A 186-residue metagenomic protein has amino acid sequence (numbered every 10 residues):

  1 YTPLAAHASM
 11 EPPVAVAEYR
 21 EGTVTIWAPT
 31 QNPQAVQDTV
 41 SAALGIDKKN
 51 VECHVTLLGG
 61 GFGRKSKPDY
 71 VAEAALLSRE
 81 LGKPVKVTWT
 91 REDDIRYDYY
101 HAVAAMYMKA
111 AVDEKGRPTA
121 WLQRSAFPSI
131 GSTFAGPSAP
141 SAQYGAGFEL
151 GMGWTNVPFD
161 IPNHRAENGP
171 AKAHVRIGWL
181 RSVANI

Functional and structural regions predicted by a protein language model:
Y1-A5, V87-D94, S141: Short Pro/Gly-enriched beta-strand edge/turn motifs at strand-loop
A5-S9, D69: Short secondary-structure boundary/capping elements
A8-M10, Y100-H101: Short glycine/proline-enriched turns and hinge-like loops at secondary-structure junctions
E11-A15, A105: Short glycine-rich loop/turn motifs
A15-L81, S138-M152, R181-I186: Alpha-helical support elements that line or immediately flank enzyme active sites and cofactor-binding pockets
I26, K49-T56, K83-E92, T119-R124 (+1 more regions): Beta-strand segments within the central parallel beta-sheet cores of soluble alpha/beta enzyme folds
A35-S41, I46, D93-N185: Gly/Pro-rich active-site capping loops and adjacent beta-alpha segments that organize cofactor/substrate pockets
